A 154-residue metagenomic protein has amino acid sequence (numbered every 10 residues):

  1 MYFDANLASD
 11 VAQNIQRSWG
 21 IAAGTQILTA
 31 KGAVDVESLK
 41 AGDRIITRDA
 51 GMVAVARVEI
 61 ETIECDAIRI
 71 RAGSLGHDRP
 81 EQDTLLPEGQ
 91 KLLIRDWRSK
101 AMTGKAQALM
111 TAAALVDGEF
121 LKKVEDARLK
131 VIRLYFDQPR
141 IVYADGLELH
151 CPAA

Functional and structural regions predicted by a protein language model:
M1-D35, G146, C151-A154: Protein maturation boundaries and topogenic segments
A22-T29, R48-M52, A56-A154: Long beta-strand-rich cores associated with HINT superfamily self-processing modules
T25, E37-R44: Structural motif
K31-V34, K40, E81: A structural connector/turn signal
D35-V36, A54: A sequence-level detector of short linear motifs
